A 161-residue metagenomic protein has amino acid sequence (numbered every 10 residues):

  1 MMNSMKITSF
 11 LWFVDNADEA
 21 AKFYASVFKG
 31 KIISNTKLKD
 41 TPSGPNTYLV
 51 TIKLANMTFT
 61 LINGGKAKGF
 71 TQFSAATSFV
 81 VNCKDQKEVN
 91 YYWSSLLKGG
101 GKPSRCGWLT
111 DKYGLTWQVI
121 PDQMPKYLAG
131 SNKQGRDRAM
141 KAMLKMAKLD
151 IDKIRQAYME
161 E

Functional and structural regions predicted by a protein language model:
S4-T8, S74-S78: Short, solvent-exposed beta-strand edge segments and adjacent coil->beta transition regions
T8, T47-Y48, S104-C106: Short loop/turn microsegments at loop-to-beta-strand junctions
L11-M57: Core segments of cupin and vicinal oxygen chelate
A17-D18, S26-V27, L54-N56, A76-T116 (+3 more regions): Vicinal oxygen chelate
I62-G65: Membrane-helix exit/interface motif
T71, M124-R138: A short, polar/charged loop-to-alpha-helix boundary motif
R136-E161: Acidic/histidine-enriched, glycine/proline-rich intrinsically disordered or flexible terminal extensions
